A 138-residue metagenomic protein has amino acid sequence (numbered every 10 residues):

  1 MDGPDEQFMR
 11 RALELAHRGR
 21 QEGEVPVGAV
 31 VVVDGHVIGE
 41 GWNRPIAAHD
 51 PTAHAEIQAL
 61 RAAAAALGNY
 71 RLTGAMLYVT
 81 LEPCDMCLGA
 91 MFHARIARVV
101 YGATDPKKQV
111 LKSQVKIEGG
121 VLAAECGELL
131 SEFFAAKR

Functional and structural regions predicted by a protein language model:
M1-E22, M86-R138: Zinc-dependent deaminase
D2, P45-I46: A short, polar/acidic, helix/strand-boundary loop motif
A12, A16-G19, A29, A55 (+1 more regions): Small-residue (primarily alanine) positions within well-ordered alpha-helices, especially packing/interaction faces
G23-V27, T73: Short, basic and Ser/Thr-rich N-terminal targeting/leader segments
V27-G35: Short beta-strand scaffold segments in enzyme catalytic cores
I38-P45, Q114-V115: Short beta->alpha transition motifs characteristic of CBS
A47-I57: A short, polar/charged loop-to-alpha-helix boundary motif
N69-L81: Immediate flanking context of iron-sulfur cluster ligation sites
